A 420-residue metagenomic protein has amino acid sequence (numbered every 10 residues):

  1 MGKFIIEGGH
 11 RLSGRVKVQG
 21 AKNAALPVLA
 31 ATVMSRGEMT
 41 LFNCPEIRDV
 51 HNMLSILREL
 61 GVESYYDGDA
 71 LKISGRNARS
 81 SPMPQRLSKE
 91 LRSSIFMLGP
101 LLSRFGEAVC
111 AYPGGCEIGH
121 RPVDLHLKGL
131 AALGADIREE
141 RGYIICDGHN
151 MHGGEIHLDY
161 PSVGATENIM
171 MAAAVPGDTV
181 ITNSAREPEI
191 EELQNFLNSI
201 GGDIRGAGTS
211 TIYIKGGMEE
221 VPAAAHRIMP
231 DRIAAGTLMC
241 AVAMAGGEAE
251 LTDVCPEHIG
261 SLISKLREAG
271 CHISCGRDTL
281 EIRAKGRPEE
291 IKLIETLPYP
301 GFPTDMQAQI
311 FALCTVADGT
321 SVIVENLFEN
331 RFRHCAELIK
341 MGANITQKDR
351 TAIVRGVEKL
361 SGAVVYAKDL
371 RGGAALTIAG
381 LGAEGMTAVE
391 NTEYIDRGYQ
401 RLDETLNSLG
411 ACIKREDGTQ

Functional and structural regions predicted by a protein language model:
M1-Q420: Short, structured segments at the rim of ligand-binding sites
